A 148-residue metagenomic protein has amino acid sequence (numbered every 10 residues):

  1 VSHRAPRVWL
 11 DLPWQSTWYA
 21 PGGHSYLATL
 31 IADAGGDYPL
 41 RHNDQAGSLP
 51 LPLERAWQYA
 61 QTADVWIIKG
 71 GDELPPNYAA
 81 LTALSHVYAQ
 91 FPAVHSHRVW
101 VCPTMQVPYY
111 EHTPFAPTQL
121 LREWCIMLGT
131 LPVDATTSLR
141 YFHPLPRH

Functional and structural regions predicted by a protein language model:
V1, L12, A34-Y38, A60 (+3 more regions): Sec/Tat-exported extracytoplasmic proteins
V1-A34: Basic- and aromatic-lined ligand-binding clefts that recognize polyanionic substrates
S2-V8, A34-D37, Q61-V65, H95-R98: Loop/turn elements at helix/coil->beta-strand transitions in domains of secreted/extracellular proteins
W14-P21, N43-A46, Q106-P114: Second-shell loop/turn segments in exported
S25-S48, I67-G70, W100-P103: His/Asp/Glu-enriched short active-site or ligand-binding loop at hydrolase and phosphoryl-transfer sites
A28, W57, L121-C125: Non-transmembrane alpha-helical segments in soluble domains of secreted/periplasmic/extracellular proteins
L51-T62: Short helices/loops that flank or line small-molecule/ion binding pockets
I68-H148: Structured C-terminal subdomain patch of bacterial secreted/periplasmic proteins
